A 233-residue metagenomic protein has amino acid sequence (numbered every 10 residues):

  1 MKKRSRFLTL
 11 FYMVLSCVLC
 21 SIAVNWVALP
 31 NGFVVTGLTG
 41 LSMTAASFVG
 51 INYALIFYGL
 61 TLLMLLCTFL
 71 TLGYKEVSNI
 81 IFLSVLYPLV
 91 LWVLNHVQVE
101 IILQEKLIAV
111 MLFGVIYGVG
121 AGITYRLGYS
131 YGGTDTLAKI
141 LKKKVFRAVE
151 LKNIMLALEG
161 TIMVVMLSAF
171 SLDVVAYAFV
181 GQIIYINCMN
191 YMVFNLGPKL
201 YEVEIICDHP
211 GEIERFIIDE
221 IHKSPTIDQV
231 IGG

Functional and structural regions predicted by a protein language model:
K2-E212, E220: Core subunits and conserved enzymes of cellular information-processing and envelope-translocation systems across
G211-G233: Terminal membrane-proximal soluble interaction domains of membrane-associated proteins
